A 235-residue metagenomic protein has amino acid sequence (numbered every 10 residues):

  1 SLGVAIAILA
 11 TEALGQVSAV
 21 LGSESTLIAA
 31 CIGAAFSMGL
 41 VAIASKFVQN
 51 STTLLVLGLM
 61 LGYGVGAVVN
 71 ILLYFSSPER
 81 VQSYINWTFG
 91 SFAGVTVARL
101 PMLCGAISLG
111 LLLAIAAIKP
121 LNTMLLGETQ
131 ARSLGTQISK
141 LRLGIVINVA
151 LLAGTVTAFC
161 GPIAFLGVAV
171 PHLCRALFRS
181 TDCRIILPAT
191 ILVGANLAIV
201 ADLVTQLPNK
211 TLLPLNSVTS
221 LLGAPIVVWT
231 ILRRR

Functional and structural regions predicted by a protein language model:
S1-R235: Alpha-helical transmembrane segments in inner-membrane proteins
